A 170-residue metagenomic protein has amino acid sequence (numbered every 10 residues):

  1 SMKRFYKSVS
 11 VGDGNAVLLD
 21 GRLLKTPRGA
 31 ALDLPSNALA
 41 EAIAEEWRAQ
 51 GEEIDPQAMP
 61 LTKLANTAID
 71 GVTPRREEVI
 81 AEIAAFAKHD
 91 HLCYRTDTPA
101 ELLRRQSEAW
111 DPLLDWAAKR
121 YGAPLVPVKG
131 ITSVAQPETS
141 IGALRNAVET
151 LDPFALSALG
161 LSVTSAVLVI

Functional and structural regions predicted by a protein language model:
S1-P74: An N-terminal structural lobe/cap that precedes and organizes the functional/catalytic core across diverse proteins
A31, T98-E101, R105, S157-L161: Conserved aromatic-histidine-acidic binding/catalytic patches
E41, D111, A166-V167: Non-catalytic, well-ordered alpha-helical scaffold segments
R48, A118, E149: Hydrophobic/aromatic-lined pockets within catalytic cores
E77-G142: Internal, conserved structured core segments that host functional sites
P124-V167: A mid-sequence, solvent-exposed acidic-amphipathic segment
